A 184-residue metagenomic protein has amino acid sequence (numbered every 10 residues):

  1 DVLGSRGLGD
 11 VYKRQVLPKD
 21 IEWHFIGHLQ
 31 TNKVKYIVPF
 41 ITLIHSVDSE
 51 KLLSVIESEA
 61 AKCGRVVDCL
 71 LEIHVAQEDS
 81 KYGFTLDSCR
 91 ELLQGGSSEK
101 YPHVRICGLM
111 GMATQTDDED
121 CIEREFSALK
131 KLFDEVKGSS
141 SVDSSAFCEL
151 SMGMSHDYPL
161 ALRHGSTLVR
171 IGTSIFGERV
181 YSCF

Functional and structural regions predicted by a protein language model:
D1-Y12: Single conserved hydrophobic/aromatic residue that forms the stacking wall/gate of nucleotide- or nucleobase-binding
R6, I37, L71, L109 (+1 more regions): Residue-level signal for inorganic ion chemistry
R6, Q30, D48-E50, L86 (+1 more regions): Helix N-cap/beta->alpha junction signal
D10-V16, V34, D48-R65, D117-A128 (+1 more regions): Active-site-adjacent beta->alpha loops and helix N-cap segments on the catalytic face of soluble alpha/beta enzymes
K13-D48: Glycine/small-residue-rich loop that forms an oxyanion/phosphate-binding "nest" at active or ligand-binding sites
R14-P18, V38-P39, E57-V66, G95-R105: Acidic (Asp/Glu)-rich catalytic clusters
D20-H24, T42-I44, V66-E72, R105-G108 (+2 more regions): Structural preference for beta-strand elements that scaffold enzyme active sites
V75-F184: Active-site loop/helix belt of alpha/beta enzymes
